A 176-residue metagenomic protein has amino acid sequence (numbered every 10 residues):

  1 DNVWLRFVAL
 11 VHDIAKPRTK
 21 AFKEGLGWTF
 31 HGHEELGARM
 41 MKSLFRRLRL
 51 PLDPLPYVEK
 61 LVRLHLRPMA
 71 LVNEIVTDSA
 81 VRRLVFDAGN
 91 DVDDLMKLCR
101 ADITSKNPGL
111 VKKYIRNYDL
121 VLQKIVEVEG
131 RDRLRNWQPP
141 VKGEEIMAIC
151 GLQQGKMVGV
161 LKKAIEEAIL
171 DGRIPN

Functional and structural regions predicted by a protein language model:
D1-C99, G109: Conserved, hydrophobic alpha-helical core segments of structured domains
K42-R47, S105-N176: Charged substrate- and nucleic-acid-binding regions of tRNA-handling and nucleotidyl-transfer enzymes, centered on
D102: Family-specific functional microsites
